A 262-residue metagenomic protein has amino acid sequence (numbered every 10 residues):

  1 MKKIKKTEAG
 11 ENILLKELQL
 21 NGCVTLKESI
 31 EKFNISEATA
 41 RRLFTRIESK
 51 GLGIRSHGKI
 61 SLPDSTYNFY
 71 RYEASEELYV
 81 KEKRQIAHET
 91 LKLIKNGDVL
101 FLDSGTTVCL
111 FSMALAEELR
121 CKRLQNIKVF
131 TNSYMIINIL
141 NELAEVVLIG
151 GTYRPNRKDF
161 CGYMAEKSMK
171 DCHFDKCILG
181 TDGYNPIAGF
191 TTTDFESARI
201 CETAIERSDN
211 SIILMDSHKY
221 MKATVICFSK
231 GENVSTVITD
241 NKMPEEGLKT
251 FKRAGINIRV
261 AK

Functional and structural regions predicted by a protein language model:
K2-C23, K32-F33, A38-F101, M113-N126 (+2 more regions): HTH-adjacent hinge/linker in prokaryotic transcriptional regulators
K2-K16, L20-S29, N34-T39, E48 (+3 more regions): Conserved phosphate- and dinucleotide-binding cores of soluble alpha/beta proteins, encompassing both enzyme active
D103-T106: Glycine-rich beta-strand-to-loop/alpha-helix junction loops that act as flexible
C109: Glycine-rich SAM-binding Motif I of class I
